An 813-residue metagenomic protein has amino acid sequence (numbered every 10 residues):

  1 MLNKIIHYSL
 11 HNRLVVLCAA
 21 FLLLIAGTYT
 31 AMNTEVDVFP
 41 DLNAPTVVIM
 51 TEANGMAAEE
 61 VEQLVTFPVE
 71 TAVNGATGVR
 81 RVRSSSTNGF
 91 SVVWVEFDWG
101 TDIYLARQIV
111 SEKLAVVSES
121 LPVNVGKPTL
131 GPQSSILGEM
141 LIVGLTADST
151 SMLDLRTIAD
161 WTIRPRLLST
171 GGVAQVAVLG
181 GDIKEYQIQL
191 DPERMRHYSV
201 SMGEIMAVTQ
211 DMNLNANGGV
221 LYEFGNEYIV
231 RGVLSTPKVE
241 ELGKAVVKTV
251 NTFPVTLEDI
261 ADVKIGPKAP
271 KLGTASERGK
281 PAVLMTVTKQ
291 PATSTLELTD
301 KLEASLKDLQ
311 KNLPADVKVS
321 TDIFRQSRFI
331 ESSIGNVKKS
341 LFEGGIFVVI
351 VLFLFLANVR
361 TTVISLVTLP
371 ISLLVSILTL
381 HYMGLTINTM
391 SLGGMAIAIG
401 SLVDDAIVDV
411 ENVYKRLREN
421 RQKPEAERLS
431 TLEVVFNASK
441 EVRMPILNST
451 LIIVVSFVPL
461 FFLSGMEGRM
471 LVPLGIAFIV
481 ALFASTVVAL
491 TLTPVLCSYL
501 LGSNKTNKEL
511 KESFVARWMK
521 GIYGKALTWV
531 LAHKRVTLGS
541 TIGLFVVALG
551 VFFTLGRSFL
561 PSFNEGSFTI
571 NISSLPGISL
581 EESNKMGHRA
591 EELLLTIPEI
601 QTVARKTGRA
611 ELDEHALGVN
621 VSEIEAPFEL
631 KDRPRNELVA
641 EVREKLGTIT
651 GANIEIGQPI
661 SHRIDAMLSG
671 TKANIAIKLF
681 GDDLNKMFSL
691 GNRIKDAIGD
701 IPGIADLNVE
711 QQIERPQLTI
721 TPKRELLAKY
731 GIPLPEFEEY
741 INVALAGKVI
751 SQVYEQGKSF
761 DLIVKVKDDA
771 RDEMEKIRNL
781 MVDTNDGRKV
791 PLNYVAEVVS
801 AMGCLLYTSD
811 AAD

Functional and structural regions predicted by a protein language model:
M1-G345, I387, R469, R643 (+8 more regions): Membrane-proximal extracytoplasmic
L2-V36, K440-V442, L510-P561, Q601 (+3 more regions): Signature of alpha-helical transmembrane segments and their immediate interfacial
V15-V16, A20, K339-V348, L352 (+5 more regions): Hydrophobic alpha-helical transmembrane segments in multi-pass membrane proteins
G27-A31, D37, K318-V319, I346-K415 (+3 more regions): Hydrophobic transmembrane alpha-helices and their membrane-interface caps in long multi-pass transport proteins
R325-Q326, K645-S809: C-terminal transmembrane helical bundles of large multi-pass transporters and their helix-start/helix-kink determinants
Q326, I350-F355, L373-M390, L447-S498 (+1 more regions): Hydrophobic, glycine/alanine-rich multi-pass transmembrane helices and their short helix-loop junctions in large
I330, I334, V410, R416-N448 (+1 more regions): Helix-loop junctions and hydrophobic alpha-helical segments within the transmembrane domains of large membrane
T541-K645, D682, I694, R724: Juxtamembrane segments of multi-pass membrane proteins
